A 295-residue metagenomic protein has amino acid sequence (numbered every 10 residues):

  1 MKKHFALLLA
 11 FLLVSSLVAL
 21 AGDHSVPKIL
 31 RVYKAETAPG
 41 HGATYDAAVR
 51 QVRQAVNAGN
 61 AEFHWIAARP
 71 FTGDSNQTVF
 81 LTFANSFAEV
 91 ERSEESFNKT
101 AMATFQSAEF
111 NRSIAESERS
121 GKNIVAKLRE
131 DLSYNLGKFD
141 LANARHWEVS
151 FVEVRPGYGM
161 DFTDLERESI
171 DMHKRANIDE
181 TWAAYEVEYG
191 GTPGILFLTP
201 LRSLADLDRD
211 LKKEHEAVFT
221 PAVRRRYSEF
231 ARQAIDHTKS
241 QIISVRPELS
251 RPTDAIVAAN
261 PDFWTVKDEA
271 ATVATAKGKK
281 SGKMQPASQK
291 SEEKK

Functional and structural regions predicted by a protein language model:
M1-L8: Bacterial N-terminal signal peptides that target proteins for export
L8-S16: Bacterial N-terminal signal peptides
L20-K295: Short S/T/G/P-rich N-terminal loop/turn motif that feeds into the first structured element of a domain
